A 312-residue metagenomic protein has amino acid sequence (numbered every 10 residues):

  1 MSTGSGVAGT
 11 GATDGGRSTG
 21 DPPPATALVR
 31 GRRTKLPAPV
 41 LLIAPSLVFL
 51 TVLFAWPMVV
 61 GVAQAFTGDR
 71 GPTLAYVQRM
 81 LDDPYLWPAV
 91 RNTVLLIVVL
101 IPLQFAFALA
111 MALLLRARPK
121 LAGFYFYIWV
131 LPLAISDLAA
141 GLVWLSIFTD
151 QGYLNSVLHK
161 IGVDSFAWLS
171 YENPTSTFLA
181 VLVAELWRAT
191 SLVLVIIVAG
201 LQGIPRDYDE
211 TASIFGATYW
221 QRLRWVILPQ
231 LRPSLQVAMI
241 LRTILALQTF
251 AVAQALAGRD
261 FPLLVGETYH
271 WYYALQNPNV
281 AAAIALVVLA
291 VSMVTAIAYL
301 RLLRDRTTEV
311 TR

Functional and structural regions predicted by a protein language model:
M1-A44, P119-A122, A298-R312: Transmembrane alpha-helical segments of polytopic membrane transport and secretion proteins
K35, L192, L247, A253-M293 (+1 more regions): Interhelical loop and adjacent transmembrane-helix boundary motif in polytopic membrane transport permeases
K35, W87, R91, L95 (+3 more regions): Amphipathic cytosolic juxtamembrane alpha-helices at the membrane-cytosol interface of multi-pass membrane transporters
P45-V48, L131, W187-T190, L194-I197 (+2 more regions): Transmembrane alpha-helices
P84-L114, V181-W187: Transmembrane alpha-helix signature in integral membrane proteins
V99-V130, G141-L142, S146, G203 (+1 more regions): Transmembrane-helix boundary motif in ABC transporter permease subunits
G141-L186, W220, V252-P262: Membrane-interfacial helix termini and adjacent extracytoplasmic/periplasmic loops of multi-pass transporters
V198-R206, A282-R312: C-terminal transmembrane helix and the adjacent membrane-cytosol boundary/short C-terminal tail of inner/organellar
